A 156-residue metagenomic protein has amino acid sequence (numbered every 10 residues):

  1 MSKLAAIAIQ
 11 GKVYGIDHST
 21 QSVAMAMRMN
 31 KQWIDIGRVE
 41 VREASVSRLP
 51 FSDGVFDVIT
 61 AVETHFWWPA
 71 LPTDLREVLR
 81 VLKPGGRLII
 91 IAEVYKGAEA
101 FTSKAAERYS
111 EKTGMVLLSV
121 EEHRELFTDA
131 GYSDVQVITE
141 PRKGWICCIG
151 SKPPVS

Functional and structural regions predicted by a protein language model:
M1-R48: Class I SAM-dependent methyltransferase SAM/SAH-binding core
G11, D53-V55, G86: Surface-exposed loop/turn positions
S47-I59: A short acidic, Gly/Pro-enriched loop at the edge of an enzyme's catalytic core that lines a small-molecule cofactor
D57-L71: A short SAM/SAH-binding and catalytic strip from SAM-dependent methyltransferases
P72-R87: A short glycine-rich, Lys/Arg-flanked "PGG" loop and its adjoining helix->strand segment in the class I
R87-L118: Conserved class I S-adenosyl-L-methionine
G114-A130: Short alpha-helix
A130-S156: Core SAM-dependent methyltransferase catalytic element
